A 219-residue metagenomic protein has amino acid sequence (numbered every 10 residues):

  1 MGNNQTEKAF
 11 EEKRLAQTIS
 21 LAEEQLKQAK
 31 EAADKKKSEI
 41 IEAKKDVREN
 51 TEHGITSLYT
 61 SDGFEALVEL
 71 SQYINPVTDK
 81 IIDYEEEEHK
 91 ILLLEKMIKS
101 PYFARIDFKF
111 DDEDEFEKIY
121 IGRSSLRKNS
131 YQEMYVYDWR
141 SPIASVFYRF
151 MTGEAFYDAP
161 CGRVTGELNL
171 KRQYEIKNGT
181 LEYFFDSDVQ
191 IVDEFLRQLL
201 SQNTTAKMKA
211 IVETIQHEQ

Functional and structural regions predicted by a protein language model:
M1-V212, Q216-H217: Extended, charged low-complexity regulatory segments
